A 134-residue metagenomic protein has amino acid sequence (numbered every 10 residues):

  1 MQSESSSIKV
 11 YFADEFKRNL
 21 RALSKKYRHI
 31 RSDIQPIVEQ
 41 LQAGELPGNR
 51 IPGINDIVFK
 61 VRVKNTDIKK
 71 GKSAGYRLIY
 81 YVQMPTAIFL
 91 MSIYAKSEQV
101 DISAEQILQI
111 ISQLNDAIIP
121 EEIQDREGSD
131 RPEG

Functional and structural regions predicted by a protein language model:
M1-P36, E122-G134: Arg/Lys-rich, positively charged N-terminal/basic patches that mediate binding to nucleic acids
Q2-E4, K69, A74-G134: Enriched for short, Lys/Arg-rich terminal
I8, D56-I57, M84-A87: Short glycine-/polar-rich loops that comprise or flank the Walker A/P-loop and associated switch/sensor motifs
N19-K26, G44, Y94-S97: Alpha-helix C-capping/helix-to-loop hinge sites
R31-Q42, I93, E98: Short, charge- and proline-biased low-complexity linear segments that act as flexible interaction/docking motifs
Q42-K69: A short, surface-exposed loop/turn module that caps and links secondary-structure elements
